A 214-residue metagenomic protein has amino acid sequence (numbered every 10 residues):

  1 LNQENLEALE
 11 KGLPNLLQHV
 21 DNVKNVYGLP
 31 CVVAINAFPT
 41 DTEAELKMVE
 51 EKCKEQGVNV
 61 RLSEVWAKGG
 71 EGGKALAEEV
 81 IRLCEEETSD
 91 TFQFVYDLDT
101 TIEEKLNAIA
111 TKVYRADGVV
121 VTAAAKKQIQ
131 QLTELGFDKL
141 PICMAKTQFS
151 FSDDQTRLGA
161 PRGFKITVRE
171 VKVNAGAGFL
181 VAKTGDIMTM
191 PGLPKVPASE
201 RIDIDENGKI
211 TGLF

Functional and structural regions predicted by a protein language model:
L1-L9, G28-L29: Gly-rich Lys/Arg/Thr-decorated short loops/hinges at beta-loop-alpha junctions or inter-strand turns that position
L9-G12, L16: Aromatic/hydrophobic pocket-lining residues that form the small-molecule binding cavity in soluble enzyme cores
H19, V26-P30, I35, T40-D41 (+1 more regions): Hard-cation-handling environments
V119-D203, T211-F214: Long, compositionally biased intrinsically disordered regions
